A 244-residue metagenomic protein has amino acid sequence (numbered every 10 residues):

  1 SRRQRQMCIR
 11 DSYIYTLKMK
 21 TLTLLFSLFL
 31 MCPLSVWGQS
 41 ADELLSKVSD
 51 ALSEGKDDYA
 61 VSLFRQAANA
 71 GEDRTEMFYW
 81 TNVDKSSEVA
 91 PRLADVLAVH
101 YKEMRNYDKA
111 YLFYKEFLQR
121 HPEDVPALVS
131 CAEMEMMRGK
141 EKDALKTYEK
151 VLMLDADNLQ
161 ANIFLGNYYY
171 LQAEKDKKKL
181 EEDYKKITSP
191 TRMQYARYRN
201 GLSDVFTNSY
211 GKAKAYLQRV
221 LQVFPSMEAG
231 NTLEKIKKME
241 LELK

Functional and structural regions predicted by a protein language model:
R2-I9: Short, small-residue-biased leader/transition segments that mark boundaries at the very start of proteins
V36-T81, S87-R92: N-terminal leader/linker segments that initiate helical-solenoid repeat arrays
R74, A90, D124, N158 (+1 more regions): Residue-level recognition of tetratricopeptide repeat
E76-F78, L93, A127, A161 (+1 more regions): TPR alpha-solenoid repeat register
F78-P91, L171-Y216: Short coil/linker segments at helix-helix boundaries
M137-G139, G166, L171-L180, L241-K244: Short coil/turn linking the two alpha-helices of tandem helical-hairpin repeats
